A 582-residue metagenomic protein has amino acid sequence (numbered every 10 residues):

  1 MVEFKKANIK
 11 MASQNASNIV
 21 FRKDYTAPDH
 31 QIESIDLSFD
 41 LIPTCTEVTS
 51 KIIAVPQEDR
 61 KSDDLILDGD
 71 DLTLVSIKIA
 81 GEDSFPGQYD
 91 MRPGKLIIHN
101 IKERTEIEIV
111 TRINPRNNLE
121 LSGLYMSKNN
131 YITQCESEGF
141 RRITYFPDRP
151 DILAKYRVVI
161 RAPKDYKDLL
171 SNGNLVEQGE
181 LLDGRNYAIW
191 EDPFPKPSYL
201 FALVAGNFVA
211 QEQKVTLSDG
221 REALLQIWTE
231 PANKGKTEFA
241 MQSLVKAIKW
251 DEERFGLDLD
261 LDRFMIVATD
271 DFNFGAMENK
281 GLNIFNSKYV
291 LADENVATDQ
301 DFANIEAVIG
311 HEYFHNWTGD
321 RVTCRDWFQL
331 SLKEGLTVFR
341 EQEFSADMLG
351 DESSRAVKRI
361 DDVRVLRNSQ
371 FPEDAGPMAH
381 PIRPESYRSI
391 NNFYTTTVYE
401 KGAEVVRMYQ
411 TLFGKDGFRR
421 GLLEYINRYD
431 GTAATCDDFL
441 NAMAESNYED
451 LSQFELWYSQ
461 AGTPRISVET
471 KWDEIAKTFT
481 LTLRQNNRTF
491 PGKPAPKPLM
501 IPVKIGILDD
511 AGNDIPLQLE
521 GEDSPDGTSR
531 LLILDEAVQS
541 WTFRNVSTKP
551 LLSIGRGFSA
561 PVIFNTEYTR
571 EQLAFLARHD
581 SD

Functional and structural regions predicted by a protein language model:
V2-E47, Y125-Q134, F146, P150 (+1 more regions): N-terminal, polar/Ser/Thr-rich
V2-F4, I9-A12, A27, K78-E82 (+9 more regions): Non-catalytic accessory/interaction domains
S34-D36, C45-K51, S62-D64, K95 (+6 more regions): Intrinsic-disorder/low-complexity, polar/charged segments enriched in Ser/Thr/Lys/Arg/Asp/Glu/Gln
V48-A54, G69, I101-L119, Y156-K164 (+3 more regions): Short, hydrophobic/aromatic-enriched beta-strand segments in well-ordered soluble domains
I53-D71, Y145-D148, A154-P163, D437 (+1 more regions): Surface-exposed beta-strand/loop patches in extracellular or lumenal glycoproteins
Q57-L65, G69-S127, D148, L534-K549: A surface-exposed beta-strand-loop module
V110-K214, K236-F239: Extended, low-hydrophobicity, Ser/Thr/Pro/Gly-biased non-transmembrane segments
W190, R221-I475, L481-L483: Hydrophobic alpha-helical and helix-loop surface patches within well-folded domains that function as non-catalytic
